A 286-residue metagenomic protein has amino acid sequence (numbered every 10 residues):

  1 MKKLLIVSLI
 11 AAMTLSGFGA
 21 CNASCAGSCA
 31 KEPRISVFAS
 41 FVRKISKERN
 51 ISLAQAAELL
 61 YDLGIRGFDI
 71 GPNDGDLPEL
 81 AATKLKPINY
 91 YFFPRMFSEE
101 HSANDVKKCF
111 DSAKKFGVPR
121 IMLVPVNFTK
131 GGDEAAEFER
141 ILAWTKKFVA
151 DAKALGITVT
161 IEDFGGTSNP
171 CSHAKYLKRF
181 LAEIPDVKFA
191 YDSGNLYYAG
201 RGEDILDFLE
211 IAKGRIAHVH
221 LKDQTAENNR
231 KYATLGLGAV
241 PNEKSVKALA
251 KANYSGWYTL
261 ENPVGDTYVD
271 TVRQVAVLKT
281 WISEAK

Functional and structural regions predicted by a protein language model:
M1-L4: Positively charged n-region of N-terminal signal peptides that target proteins for export
L9, M13-G17: Hydrophobic core
N22-P119, K188, G214, V275-K286: N-terminal pre-domain/capping segments
F38-V42, G71-N73, F92-M96, V126-F128 (+4 more regions): Active-site beta-loop-alpha junctions enriched in small/polar residues
L60, F68, A113, V159 (+4 more regions): Conserved, mostly hydrophobic/aromatic
E79-M96, W144-A152, K178-I184, N242-S245: Alpha-helix-loop-beta-strand connector modules within alpha/beta enzyme cores
A113-E134, L155-T167, T259-L260: Active-site groove signature of glycoside hydrolases
A154-A239: Acidic/histidine-rich catalytic cores of soluble enzymes
